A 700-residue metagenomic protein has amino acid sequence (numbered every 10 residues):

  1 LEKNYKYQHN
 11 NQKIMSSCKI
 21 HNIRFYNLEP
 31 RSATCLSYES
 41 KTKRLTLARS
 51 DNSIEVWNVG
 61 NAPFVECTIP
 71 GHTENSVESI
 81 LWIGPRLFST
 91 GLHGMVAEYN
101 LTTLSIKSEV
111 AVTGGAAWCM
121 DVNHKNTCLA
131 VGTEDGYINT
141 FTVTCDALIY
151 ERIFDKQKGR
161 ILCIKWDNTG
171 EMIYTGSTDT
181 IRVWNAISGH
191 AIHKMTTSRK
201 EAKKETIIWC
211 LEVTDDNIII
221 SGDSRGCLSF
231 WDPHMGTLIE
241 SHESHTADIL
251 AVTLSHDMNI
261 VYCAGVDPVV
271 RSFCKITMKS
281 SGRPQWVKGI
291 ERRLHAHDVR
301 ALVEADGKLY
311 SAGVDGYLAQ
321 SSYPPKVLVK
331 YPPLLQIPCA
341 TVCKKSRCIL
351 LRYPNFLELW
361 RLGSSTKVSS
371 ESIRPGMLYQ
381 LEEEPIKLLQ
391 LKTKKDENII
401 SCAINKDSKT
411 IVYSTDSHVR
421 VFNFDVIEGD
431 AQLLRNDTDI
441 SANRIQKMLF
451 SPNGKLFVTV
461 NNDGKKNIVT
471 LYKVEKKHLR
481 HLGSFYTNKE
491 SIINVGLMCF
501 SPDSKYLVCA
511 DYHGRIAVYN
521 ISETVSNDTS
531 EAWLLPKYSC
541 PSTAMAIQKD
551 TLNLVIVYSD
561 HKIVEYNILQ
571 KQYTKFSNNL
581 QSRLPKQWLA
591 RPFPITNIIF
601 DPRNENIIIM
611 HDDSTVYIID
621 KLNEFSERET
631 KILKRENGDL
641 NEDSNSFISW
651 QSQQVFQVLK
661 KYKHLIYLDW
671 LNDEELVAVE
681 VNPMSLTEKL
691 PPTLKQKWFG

Functional and structural regions predicted by a protein language model:
E2-P70, E74-S76, G84-A97, G132-N139 (+10 more regions): Intrinsically disordered, low-complexity acidic/Ser/Thr/Pro-rich linker and tail segments in large eukaryotic scaffolds
I23-L28, V65-H72, I106-V112, Y150-K156 (+10 more regions): Short C-terminal beta-strands that terminate individual repeats in beta-propeller domains, predominantly WD40 blades
P30-S37, E74-L81, G115-V122, G159-W166 (+10 more regions): Canonical WD40 repeat/beta-propeller blade segments in eukaryotic WD-repeat proteins
K41-K43, G84-P85, K125-T127, T169-E171 (+9 more regions): Short coil/turn segments that connect the beta-strands within blades of beta-propeller domains
A48-D51, T90-H93, G132-D135, G176-D179 (+9 more regions): Conserved strand-to-loop turn within each blade of WD40 beta-propeller repeats
E55, A97-E98, N139, R182-V183 (+10 more regions): WD40 beta-propeller blade core
V59-A62, L101-L104, V143-D146, A186-G189 (+9 more regions): Short loop/turn segments that connect beta-strands within beta-propeller blades
Y573-G700: C-terminal scaffolding/assembly regions of large eukaryotic complex subunits
